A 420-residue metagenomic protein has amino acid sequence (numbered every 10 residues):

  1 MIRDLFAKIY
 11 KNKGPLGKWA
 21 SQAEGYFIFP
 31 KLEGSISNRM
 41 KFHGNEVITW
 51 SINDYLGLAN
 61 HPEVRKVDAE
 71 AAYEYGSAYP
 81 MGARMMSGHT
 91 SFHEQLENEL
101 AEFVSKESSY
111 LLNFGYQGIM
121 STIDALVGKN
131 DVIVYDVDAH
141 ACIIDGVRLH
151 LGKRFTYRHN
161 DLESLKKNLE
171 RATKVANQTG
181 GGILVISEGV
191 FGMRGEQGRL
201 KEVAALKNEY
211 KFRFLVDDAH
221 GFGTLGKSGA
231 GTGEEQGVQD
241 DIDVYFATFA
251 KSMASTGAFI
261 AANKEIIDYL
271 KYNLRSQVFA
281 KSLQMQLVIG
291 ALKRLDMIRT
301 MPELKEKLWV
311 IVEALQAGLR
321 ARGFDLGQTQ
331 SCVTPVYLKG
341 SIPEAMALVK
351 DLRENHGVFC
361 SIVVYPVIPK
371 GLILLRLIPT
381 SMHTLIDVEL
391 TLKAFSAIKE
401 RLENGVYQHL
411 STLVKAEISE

Functional and structural regions predicted by a protein language model:
K13-G76, F212: N-terminal "arm"/small-domain region of PLP-dependent enzymes with the aminotransferase-like
I28, K305-E313, R322-H356, P379-M382 (+2 more regions): Conserved PLP-binding catalytic core of the aspartate aminotransferase-like
P62, K66, E70, E74 (+3 more regions): PLP-dependent enzyme catalytic core of the Aspartate aminotransferase-like
K66, Y73-F114: Conserved N-terminal alpha-helix of the aminotransferase class I/II PLP-enzyme fold
T122-A141: Conserved PLP-anchoring active-site segment centered on the Schiff-base-forming lysine
F155, H159-V216: Active-site phosphate-binding strand-loop segment of PLP-dependent enzymes
E234-Y269: Active-site PLP attachment segment
S282-M301, K307, I311, R320-D325 (+1 more regions): Structural motif of enzymes handling amino- and sulfur-group chemistry
